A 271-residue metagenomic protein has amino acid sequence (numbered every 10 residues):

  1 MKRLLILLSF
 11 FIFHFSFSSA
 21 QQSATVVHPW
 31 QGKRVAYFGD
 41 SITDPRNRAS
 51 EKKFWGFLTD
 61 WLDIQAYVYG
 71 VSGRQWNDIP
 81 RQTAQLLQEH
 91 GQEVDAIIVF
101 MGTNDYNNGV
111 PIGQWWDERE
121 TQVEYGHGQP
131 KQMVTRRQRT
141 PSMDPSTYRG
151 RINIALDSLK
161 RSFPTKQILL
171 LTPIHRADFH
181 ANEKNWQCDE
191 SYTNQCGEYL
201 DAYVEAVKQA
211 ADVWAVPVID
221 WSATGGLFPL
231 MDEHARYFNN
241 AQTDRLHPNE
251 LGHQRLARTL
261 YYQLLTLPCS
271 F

Functional and structural regions predicted by a protein language model:
L4-F13: Sec-dependent N-terminal signal peptides
L8, G39, M101: Residues that line or immediately flank small-molecule/substrate-binding pockets and catalytic motifs
I12-F13, S50, A177: Alpha-helical transmembrane segments and their juxtamembrane interfaces
F13-S19: C-terminal segment of classical bacterial N-terminal signal peptides
A20-S72, N77-E93, I97, D232-E233: Serine-esterase "nucleophile elbow" of acetyl-processing enzymes
W61, T83-F271: Alpha-helical cap/lid subdomain in secreted, periplasmic, or secretory-pathway luminal O-acyl-processing enzymes
